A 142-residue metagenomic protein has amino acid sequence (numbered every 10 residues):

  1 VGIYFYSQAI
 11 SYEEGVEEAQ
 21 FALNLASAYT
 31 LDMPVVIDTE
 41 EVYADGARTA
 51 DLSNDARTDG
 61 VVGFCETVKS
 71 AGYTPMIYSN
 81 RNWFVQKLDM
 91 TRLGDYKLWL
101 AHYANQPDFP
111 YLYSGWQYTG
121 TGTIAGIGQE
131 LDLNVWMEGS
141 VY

Functional and structural regions predicted by a protein language model:
V1-F5, V35-I37, P75-I77, L98-H102 (+1 more regions): Hydrophobic faces of well-ordered beta-strands that scaffold small-molecule active sites in alpha/beta enzyme cores
V1-G72: Substrate-binding cleft of extracellular glycoside hydrolase catalytic domains
Y6-I10, E40-V42, N80-N82, Y103-N105 (+1 more regions): Active-site beta-loop-alpha junctions enriched in small/polar residues
S11-E14, S53, N80, M137-V141: General structural signal for secondary-structure boundaries
G15-L23, F84-L93: Distinct, well-ordered alpha-helical segments
D45-G60, N80-L88, Q117-N134: Short secondary-structure transition/capping segments
V68-Q86: Aromatic-lined carbohydrate-recognition surfaces of secreted/lumenal glycan-active proteins
T91-Y142: Functionally critical loop-and-helix segments that line ligand-binding/catalytic clefts of soluble enzyme domains
